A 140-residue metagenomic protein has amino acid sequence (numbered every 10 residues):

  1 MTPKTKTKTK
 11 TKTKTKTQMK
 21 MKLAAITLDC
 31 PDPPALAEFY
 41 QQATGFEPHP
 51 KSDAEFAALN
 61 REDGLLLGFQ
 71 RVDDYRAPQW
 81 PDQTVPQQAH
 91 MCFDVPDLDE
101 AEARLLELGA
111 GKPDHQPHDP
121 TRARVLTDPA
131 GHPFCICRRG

Functional and structural regions predicted by a protein language model:
M1-K10, K14-E38, Q42, Q88-F93 (+1 more regions): N-terminal beta-strand motif that seeds the catalytic metal site of vicinal oxygen chelate
T2-K4, Q18-M21, A25, H49-K51 (+3 more regions): Vicinal oxygen chelate
L23-P31, N60-R61, L65, Q79-E100 (+1 more regions): Vicinal oxygen chelate
D32-E47, A101, L105-L108: Amphipathic alpha-helical segments
Q41-A43, W80-T84, L106, L126 (+1 more regions): Surface-exposed beta-strand edges and their flanking turn/coil or helix-capping segments
F69-R71: A short, structured beta-strand/loop element
D73-A77: Short amphipathic beta-strand starts and helix->beta connectors
